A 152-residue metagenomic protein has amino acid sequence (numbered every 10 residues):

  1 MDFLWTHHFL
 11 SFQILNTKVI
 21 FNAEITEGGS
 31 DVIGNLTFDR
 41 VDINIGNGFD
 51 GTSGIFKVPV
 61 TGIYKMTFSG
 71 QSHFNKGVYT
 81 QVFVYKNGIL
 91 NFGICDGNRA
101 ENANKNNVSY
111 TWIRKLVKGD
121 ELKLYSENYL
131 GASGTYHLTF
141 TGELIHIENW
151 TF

Functional and structural regions predicted by a protein language model:
M1-F152: Extracellular jelly-roll beta-sandwich "head" domains, especially the C-terminal globular C1q domain
